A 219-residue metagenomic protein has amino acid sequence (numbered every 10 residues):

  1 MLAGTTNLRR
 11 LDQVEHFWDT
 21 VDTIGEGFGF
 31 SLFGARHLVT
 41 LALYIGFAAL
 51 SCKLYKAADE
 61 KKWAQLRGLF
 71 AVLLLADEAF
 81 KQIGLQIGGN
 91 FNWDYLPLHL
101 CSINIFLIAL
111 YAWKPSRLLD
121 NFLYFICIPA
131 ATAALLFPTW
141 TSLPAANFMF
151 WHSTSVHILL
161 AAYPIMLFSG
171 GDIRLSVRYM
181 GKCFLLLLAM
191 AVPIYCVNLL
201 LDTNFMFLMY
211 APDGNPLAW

Functional and structural regions predicted by a protein language model:
L8-I45: Hydrophobic transmembrane alpha-helical segments in integral membrane proteins
D19-E26, F205-W219: Short, membrane-exposed interhelical loops at transmembrane-helix boundaries
R36-L43, G89-C101, F122-Y124: Structural signature of hydrophobic alpha-helical transmembrane segments
T40-S51, S102-W113, V156-G170: Hydrophobic cores of alpha-helical transmembrane segments in multi-pass inner/ER membrane proteins, independent
L54-R67, W113-L119, G170-M180: Membrane-interface helix-boundary motifs at transmembrane edges
L73-I83, C127-T139, L187-C196: Aromatic-anchored segments of alpha-helical transmembrane domains
L85-D94, W113-L118, T139-W151: Membrane-interface helix caps and helix-loop-helix hairpins in membrane proteins
P138-L187: A contiguous pocket-lining binding segment that forms or flanks enzyme active sites
